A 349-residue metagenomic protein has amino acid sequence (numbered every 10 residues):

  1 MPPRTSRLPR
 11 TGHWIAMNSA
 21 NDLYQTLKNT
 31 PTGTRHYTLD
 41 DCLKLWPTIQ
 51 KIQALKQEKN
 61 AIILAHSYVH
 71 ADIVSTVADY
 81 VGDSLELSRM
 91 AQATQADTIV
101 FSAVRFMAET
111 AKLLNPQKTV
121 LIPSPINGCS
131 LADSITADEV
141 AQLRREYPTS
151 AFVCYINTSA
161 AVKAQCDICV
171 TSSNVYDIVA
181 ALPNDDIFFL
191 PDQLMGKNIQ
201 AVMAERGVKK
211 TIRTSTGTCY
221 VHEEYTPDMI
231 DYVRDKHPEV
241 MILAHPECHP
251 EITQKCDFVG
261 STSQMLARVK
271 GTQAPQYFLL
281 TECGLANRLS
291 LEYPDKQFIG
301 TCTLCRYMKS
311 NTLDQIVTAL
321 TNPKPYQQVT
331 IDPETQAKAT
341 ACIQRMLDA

Functional and structural regions predicted by a protein language model:
M1-A16: Short, Lys/Arg-enriched N-terminal segments with co-localized hydrophobic residues within the first ~10-30 amino acids
N18-L280, L285-A349: Active-site loop-to-helix "anion-binding N-cap" substructures in soluble metabolic enzymes
